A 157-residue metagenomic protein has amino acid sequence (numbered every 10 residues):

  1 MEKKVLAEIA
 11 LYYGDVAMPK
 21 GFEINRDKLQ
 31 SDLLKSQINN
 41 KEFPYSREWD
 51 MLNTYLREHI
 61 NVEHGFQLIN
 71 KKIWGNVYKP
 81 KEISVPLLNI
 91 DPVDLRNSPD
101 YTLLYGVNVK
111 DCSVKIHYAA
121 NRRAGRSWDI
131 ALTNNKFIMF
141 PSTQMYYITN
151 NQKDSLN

Functional and structural regions predicted by a protein language model:
M1-W74, E82-S84: Non-heme Fe(II)/2-oxoglutarate
I9-L11, S98-D100, S155: A general secondary-structure signal for short beta-strands and their flanking turns/coil in non-transmembrane regions
Y45, G125-W128, L156: Flexible, glycine- and charge-enriched loops at secondary-structure boundaries
I69, W74-M145, T149: Catalytic core of non-heme Fe(II) oxygenases with the double-stranded beta-helix
N151-N157: Short, compositionally biased
